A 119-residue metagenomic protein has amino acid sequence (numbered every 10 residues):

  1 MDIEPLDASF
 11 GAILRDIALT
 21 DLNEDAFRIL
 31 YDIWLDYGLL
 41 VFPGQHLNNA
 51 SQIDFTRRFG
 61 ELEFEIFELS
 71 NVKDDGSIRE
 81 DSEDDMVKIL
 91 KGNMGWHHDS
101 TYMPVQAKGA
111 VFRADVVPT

Functional and structural regions predicted by a protein language model:
D2-T119: Fe(II)/2-oxoglutarate oxygenase catalytic core
